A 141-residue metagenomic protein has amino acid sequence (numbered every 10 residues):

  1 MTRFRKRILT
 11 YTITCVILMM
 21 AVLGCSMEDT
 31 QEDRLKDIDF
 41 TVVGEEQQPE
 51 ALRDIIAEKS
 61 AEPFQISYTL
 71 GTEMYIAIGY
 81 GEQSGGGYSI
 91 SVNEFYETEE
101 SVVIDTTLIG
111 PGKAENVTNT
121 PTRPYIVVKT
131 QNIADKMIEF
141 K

Functional and structural regions predicted by a protein language model:
T2-Y11, L18-K141: Exposed, flexible binding/inhibitory loops of compact, secreted disulfide-stabilized domains
